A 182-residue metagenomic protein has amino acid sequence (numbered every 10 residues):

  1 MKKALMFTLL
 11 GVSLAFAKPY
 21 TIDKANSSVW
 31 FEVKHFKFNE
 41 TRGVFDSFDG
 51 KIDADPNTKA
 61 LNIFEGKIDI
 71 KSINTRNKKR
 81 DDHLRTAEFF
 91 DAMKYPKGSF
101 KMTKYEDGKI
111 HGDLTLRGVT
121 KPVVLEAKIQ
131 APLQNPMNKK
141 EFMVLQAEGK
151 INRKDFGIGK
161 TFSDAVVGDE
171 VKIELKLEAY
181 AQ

Functional and structural regions predicted by a protein language model:
A4-S13: Sec-dependent N-terminal signal peptides
A17-Q182: Low-complexity, acidic/polar, glycine-enriched regions of mature
